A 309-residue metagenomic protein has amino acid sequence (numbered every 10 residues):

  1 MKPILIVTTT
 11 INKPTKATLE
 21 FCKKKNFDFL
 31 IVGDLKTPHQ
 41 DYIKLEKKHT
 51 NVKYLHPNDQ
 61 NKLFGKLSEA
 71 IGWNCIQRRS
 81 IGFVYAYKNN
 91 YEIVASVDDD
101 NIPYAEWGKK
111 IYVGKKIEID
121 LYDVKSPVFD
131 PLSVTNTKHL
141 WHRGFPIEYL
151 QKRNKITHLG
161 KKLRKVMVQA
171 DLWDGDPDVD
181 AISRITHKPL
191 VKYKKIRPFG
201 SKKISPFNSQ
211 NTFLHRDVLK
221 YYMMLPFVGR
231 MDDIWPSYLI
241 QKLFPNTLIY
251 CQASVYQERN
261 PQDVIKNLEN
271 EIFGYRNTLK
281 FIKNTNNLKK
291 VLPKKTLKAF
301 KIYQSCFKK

Functional and structural regions predicted by a protein language model:
M1-V32: N-proximal low-complexity "stem/linker" segments adjacent to membrane-targeting elements
P14-A17, K36-I43: Short, charged/polar "capping" segments at the starts of alpha-helices and the immediately preceding loops
H39-N90, A105-G114: Active-site-proximal specificity loops/subdomain of glycosyltransferases
D59-K66, Y104-M224: Conserved catalytic core of nucleotide-sugar-dependent glycosyltransferases
V94: Short aromatic/hydrophobic "clamp" motif used to bind/position activated sugar donors
P206, T212, V218, V228-N246: A short, conserved alpha-helix in the catalytic core of glycosyltransferases
Q210, V218-Y222, P226, N246-E269: Active-site donor/metal-binding and catalytic loop motifs of nucleotide-sugar-dependent glycosylation enzymes
K266-K309: Long, compositionally biased intrinsically disordered regions
